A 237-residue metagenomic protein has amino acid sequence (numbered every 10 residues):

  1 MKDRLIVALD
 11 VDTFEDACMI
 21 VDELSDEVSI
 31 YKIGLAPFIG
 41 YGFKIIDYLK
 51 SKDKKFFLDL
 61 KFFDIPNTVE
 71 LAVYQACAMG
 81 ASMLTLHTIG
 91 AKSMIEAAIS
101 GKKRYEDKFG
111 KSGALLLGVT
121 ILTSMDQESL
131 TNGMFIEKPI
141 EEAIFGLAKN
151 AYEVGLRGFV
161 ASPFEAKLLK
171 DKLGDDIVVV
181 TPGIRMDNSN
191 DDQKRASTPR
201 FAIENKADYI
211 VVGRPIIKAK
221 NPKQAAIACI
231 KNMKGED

Functional and structural regions predicted by a protein language model:
M1-E23, E27: N-terminal glycine-rich anion-binding loop in soluble enzyme alpha/beta folds
K2, T68-A72, C77-R157, E165 (+2 more regions): Conserved anion-binding
D3-L9, Y31-I33, F56-L60, L84-L86 (+4 more regions): Hydrophobic faces of well-ordered beta-strands that scaffold small-molecule active sites in alpha/beta enzyme cores
A8-D12, G34-F38, F63-I65, I89 (+4 more regions): Active-site beta-loop-alpha junctions enriched in small/polar residues
F14-D16, A36-K52, I65-L71, T88-L115 (+3 more regions): Active-site-adjacent beta->alpha loops and helix N-cap segments on the catalytic face of soluble alpha/beta enzymes
I20, N67-C77, K167, S189-D208 (+1 more regions): Catalytic cores of alpha/beta
L24, L49, Q75-A76, A151 (+3 more regions): Generic structural signal for hydrophobic
M79-S93, G183, R195-A225: Glycine-rich phosphate-binding active-site loops on the catalytic face of alpha/beta enzymes
